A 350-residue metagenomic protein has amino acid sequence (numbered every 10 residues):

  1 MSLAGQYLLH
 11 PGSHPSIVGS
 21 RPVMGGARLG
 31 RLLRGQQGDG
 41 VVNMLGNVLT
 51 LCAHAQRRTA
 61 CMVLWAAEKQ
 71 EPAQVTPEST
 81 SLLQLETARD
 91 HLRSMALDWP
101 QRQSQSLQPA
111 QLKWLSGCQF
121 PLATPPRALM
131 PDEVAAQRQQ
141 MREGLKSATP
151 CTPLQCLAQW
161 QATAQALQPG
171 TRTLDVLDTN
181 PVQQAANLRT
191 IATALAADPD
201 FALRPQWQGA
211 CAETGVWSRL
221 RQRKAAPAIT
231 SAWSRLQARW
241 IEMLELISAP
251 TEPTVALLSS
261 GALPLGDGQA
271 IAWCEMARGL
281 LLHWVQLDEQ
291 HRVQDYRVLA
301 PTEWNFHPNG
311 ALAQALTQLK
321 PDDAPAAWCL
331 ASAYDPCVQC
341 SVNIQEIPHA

Functional and structural regions predicted by a protein language model:
M1-R278, T302-A350: Active-site bordering "gate/hinge" segments that shape substrate access to catalytic or cofactor-binding pockets
L281-H283: A short beta-strand signature within small-molecule sensing/ligand-binding domains used in signal transduction
Y296-R297: Acidic, carboxylate-rich catalytic segments that either coordinate divalent cations
